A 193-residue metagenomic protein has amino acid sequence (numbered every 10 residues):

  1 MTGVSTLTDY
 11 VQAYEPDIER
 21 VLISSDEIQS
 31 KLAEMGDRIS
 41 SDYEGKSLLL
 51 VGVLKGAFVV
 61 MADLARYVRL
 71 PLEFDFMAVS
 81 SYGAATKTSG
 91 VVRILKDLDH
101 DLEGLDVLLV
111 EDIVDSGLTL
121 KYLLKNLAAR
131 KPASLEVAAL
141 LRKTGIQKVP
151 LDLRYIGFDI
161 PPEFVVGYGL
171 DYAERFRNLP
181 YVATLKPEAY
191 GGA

Functional and structural regions predicted by a protein language model:
M1-A193: PRPP-associated nucleotide enzymes
